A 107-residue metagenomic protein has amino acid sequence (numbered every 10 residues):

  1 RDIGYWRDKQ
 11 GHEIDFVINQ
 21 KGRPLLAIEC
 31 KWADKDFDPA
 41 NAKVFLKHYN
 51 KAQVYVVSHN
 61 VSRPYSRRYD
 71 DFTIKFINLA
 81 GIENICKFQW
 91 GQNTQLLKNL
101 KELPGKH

Functional and structural regions predicted by a protein language model:
R1-H107: A cross-kingdom feature that marks ATP-driven nucleic-acid transaction machinery
